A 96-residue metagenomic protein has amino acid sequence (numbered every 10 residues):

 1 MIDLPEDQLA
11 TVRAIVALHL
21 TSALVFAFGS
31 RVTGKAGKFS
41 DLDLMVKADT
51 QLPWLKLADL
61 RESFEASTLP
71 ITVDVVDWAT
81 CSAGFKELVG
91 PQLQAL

Functional and structural regions predicted by a protein language model:
M1-L24, V32-K38, K47-L96: Catalytic core of pol beta-like nucleotidyltransferases
D43-L44: Structural signature of the urease/amidohydrolase superfamily beta/alpha-barrel
